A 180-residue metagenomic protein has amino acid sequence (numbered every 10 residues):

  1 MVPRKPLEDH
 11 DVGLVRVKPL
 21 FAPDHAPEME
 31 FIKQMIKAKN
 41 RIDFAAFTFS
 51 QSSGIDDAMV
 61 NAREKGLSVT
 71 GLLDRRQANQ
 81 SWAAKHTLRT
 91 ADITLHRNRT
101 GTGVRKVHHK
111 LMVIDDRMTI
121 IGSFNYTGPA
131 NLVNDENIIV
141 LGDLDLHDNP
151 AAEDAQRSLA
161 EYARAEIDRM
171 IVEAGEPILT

Functional and structural regions predicted by a protein language model:
M1, D9-D11, R41, S53-T180: PLD/PLD-like phosphodiesterase catalytic module centered on the HKD motif
M1-E30: Short, compositionally biased "basic patch" segments
P27, I32-R41: Secondary-structure "cap/kink" motif recognition
T48-F49: Long, repeat-rich segments with strong aromatic
